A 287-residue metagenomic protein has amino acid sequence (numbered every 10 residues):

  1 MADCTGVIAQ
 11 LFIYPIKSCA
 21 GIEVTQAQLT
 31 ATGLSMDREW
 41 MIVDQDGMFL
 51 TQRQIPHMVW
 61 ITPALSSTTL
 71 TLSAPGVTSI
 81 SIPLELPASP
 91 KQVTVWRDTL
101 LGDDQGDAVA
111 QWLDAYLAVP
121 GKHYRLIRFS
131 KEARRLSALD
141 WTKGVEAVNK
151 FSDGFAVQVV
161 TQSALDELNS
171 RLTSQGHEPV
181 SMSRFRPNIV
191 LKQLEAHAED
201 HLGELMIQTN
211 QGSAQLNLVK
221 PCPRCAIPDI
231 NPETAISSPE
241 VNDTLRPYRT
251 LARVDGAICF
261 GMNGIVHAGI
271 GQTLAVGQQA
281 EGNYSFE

Functional and structural regions predicted by a protein language model:
M1-E287: Metal-cofactor-dependent catalytic cores
